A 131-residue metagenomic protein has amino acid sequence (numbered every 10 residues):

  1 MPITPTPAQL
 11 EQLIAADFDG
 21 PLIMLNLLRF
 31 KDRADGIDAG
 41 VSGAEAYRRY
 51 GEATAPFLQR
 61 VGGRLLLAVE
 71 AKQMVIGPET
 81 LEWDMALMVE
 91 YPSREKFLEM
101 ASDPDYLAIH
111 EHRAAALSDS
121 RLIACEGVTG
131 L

Functional and structural regions predicted by a protein language model:
M1-M85, P92-K96, E126-L131: Short S/T/G/P-rich N-terminal loop/turn motif that feeds into the first structured element of a domain
M88-E90, R94-L131: Short, Lys/Arg-rich amphipathic alpha-helical interaction segments that bind nucleic acids or acidic protein surfaces
